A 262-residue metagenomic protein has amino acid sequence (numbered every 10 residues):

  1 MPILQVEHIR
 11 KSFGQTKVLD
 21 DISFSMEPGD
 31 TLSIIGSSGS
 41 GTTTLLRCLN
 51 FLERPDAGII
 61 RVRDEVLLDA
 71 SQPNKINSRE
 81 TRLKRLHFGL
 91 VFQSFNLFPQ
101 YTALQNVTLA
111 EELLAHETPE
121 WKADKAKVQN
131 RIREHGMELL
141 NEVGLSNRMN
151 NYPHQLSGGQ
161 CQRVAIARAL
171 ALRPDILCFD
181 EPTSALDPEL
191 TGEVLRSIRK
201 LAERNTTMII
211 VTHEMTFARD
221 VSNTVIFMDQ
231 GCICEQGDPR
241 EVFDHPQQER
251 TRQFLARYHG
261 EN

Functional and structural regions predicted by a protein language model:
N50: Helix-to-loop junction immediately C-terminal to a conserved catalytic motif
L67-G89, K125-N130, H245-P246: ABC ATPase NBD coupling module
Y152-L156, Q160: Conserved ABC ATPase signature
A171-D175: A short, proline-enriched helix->beta-strand linker immediately N-terminal to the Walker B motif in ABC-type P-loop
L177-D180: Catalytic Walker B motif of ABC-type/P-loop ATPase nucleotide-binding domains
P188-L190: Helix N-cap at the start of a conserved alpha-helix in ABC-type nucleotide-binding domains
